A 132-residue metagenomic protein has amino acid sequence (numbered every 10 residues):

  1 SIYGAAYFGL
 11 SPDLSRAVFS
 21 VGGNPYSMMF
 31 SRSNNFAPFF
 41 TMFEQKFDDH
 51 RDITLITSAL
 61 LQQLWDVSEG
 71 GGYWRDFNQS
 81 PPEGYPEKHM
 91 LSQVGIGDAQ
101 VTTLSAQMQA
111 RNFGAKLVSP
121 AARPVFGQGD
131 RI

Functional and structural regions predicted by a protein language model:
S1-P12, A17, Q109: Short glycine-enriched nucleophile-adjacent loop and the immediately C-terminal alpha-helix near the catalytic center
S15-R16, S20-I132: C-terminal subdomain of alpha/beta-hydrolase-fold enzymes, centered on the catalytic histidine and its supporting
